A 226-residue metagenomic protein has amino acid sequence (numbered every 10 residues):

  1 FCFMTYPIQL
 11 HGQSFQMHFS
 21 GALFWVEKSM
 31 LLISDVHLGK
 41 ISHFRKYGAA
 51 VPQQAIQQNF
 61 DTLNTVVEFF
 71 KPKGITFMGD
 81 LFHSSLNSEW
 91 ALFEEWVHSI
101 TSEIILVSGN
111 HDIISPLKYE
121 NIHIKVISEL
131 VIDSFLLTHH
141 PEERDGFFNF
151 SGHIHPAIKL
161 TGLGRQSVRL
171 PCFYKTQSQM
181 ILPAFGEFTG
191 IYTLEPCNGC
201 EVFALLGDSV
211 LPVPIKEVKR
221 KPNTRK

Functional and structural regions predicted by a protein language model:
F1-M78, F82-K226: Extended recognition/assembly regions associated with phosphoester-bond processing machinery
